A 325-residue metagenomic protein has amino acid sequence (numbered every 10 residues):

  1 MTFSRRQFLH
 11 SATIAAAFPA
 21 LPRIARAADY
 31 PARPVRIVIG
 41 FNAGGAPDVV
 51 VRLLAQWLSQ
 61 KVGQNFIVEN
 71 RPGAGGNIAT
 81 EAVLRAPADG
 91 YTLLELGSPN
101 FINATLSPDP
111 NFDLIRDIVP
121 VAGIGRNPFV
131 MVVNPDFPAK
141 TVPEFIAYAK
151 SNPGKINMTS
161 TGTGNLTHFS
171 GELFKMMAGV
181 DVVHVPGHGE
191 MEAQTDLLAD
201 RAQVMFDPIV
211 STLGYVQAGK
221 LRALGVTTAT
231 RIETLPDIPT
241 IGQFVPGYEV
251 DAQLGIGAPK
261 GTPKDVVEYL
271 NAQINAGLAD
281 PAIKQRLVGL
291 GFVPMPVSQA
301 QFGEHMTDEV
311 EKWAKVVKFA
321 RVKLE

Functional and structural regions predicted by a protein language model:
M1-H10, A15-D29: N-terminal twin-arginine translocation
S4, G75, T141, H188-E190 (+2 more regions): Short loop/turn segments at beta->alpha junctions
R26-I115, K155-N157, V180-Q203, P296 (+1 more regions): N-terminal (or domain-start) structured segment
A32-P34, M176-M177, Q217, T240 (+1 more regions): An extracytoplasmic/periplasmic, membrane-proximal ligand-sensing/linker region
R85-G90, T105-E192, I241, P246 (+1 more regions): Hinge/capping helix and adjacent helix->loop/strand transition within the periplasmic-binding protein
N100-D109, K175-M177, V204-P236: A ligand-binding cleft/hinge motif common to bilobed small-molecule-binding domains
